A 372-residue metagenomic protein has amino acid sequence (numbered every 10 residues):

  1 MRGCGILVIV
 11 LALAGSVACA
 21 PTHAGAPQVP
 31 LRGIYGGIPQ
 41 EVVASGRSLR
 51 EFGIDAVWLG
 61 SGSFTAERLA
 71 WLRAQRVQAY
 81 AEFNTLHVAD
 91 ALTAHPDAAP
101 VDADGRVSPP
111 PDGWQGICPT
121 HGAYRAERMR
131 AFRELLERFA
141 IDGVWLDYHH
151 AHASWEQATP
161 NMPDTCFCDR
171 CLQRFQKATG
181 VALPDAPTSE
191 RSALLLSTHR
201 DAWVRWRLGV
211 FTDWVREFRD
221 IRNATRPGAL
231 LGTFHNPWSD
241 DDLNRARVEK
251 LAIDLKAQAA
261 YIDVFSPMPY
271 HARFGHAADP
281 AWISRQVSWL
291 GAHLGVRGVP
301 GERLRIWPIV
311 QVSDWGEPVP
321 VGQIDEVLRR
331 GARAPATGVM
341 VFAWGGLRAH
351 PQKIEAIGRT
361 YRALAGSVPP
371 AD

Functional and structural regions predicted by a protein language model:
G33-E67, R138-G143, Q258-V264, G331-V339: Catalytic domains of carbohydrate-active enzymes, especially glycoside hydrolases
Y35, I54-G60, P111-M129, S197-T212 (+3 more regions): The substrate-binding groove and active-site-proximal loops of carbohydrate-active enzymes, especially glycoside
G36-E51, Y124-L135, R245-Q258, V319-R330: Short, acidic/polar
S45-V101, R205-T225: Aromatic-lined substrate-binding rim segments of carbohydrate-active enzymes
Y80, W145, R200-R247, G301-W315: Aromatic-lined carbohydrate-recognition surfaces of secreted/lumenal glycan-active proteins
Y80-F139, E156, T188-R200: Active-site-adjacent "subsite" loops/lids of carbohydrate-active enzymes
T225, L230-F274, V319: Substrate-binding cleft/loops of secretory-pathway carbohydrate-active enzymes
Y261-P280, L290-A371: Substrate-binding cleft of secreted/luminal carbohydrate-active enzymes
